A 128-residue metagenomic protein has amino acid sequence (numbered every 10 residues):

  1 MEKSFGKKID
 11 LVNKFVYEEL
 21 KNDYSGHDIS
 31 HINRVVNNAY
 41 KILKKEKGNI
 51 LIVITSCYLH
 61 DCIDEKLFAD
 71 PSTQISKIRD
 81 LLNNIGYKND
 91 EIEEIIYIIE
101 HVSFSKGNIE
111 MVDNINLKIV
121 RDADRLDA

Functional and structural regions predicted by a protein language model:
M1-D70, E110: Acidic/His-rich, divalent-metal-binding segments that scaffold phosphate/diphosphate chemistry
E46-A128: Divalent metal-dependent catalytic cores for phosphoryl transfer on phosphate-bearing substrates
